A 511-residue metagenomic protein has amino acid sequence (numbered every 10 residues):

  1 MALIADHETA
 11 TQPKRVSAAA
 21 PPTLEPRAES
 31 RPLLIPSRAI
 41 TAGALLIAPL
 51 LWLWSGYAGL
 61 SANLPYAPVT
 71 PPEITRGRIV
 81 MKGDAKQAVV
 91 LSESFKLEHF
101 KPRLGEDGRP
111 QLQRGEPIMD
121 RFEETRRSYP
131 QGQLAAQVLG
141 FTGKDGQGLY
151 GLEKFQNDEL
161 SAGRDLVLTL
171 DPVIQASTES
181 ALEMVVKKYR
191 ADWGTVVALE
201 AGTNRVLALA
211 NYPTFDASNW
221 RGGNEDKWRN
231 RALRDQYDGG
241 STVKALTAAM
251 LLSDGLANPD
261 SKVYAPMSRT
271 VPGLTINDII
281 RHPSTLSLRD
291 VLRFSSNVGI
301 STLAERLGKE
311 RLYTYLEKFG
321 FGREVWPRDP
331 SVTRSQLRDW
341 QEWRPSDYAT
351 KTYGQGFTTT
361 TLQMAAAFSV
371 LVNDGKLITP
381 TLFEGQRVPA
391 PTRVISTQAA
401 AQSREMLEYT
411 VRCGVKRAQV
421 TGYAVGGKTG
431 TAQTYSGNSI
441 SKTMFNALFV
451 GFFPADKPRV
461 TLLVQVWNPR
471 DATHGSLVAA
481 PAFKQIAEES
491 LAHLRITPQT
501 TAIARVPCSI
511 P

Functional and structural regions predicted by a protein language model:
M1-W220, Q236, E310-K318, Q419-V420 (+2 more regions): Periplasmic/cell-envelope proteins involved in peptidoglycan metabolism and beta-lactam response
A2-P26, P32-I35, V196, E200-S241 (+4 more regions): Beta-lactam-recognizing serine transpeptidase/beta-lactamase-like catalytic domain environment
